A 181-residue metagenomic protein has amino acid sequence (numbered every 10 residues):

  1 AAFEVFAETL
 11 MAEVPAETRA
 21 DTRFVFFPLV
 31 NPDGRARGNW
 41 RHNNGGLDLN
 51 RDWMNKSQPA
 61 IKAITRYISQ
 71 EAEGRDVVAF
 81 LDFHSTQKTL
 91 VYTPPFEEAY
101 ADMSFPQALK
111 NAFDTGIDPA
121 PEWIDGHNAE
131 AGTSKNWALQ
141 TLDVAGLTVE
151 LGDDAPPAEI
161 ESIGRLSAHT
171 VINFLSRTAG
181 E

Functional and structural regions predicted by a protein language model:
A1-P119, G146-D153: Active-site/substrate-binding loop(s) of hydrolase catalytic cores
A36, I124-D125: Intrinsically disordered, low-complexity segments enriched in polar/charged residues with Gly/Pro, especially when
N50, L90-A101, D125-E181: Active-site-adjacent mobile loop/cap segments within catalytic or ligand-binding domains
I61-I64, I68, I117, I124 (+2 more regions): Weak global preference for isoleucine
